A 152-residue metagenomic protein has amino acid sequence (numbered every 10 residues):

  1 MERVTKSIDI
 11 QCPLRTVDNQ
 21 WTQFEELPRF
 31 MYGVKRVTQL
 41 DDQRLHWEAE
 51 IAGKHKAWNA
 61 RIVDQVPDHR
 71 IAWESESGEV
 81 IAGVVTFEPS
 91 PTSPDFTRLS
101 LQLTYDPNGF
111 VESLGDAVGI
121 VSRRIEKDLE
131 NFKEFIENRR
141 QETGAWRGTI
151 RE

Functional and structural regions predicted by a protein language model:
M1, G53-H55, G78-V80: Glycine-centered tight beta-turn/hairpin loop motif at sheet-sheet or coil-to-beta transitions
M1-H46, N131-R140, I150-E152: Hydrophobic ligand-binding cavity/cleft-lining segments
R3-S7, R44, A57, R70 (+2 more regions): Intrinsic-disorder/low-complexity, polar/charged segments enriched in Ser/Thr/Lys/Arg/Asp/Glu/Gln
M31, N59, A82-V84: Conserved beta-strand residues within beta-sheet cores
Q39-H46, Q65-W73: Short, hydrophobic/aromatic-rich segments at coil-to-beta transitions
A52-N59, P107-V111: Short, cysteine-centered beta-strand-loop-beta hairpins and adjacent loop/turn segments enriched in charged/polar
V63-D64, A72-E134, N138, T143-I150: Beta-strand/loop substructures that line and gate deep hydrophobic ligand-binding cavities in soluble
